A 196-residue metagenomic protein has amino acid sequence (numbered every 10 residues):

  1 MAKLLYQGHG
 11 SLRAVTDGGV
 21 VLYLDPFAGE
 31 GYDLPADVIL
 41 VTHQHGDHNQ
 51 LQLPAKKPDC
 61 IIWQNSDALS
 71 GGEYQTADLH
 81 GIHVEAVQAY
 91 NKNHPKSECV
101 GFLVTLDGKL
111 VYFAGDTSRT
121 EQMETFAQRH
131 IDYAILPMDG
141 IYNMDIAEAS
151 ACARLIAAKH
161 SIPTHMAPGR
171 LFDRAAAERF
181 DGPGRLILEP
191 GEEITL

Functional and structural regions predicted by a protein language model:
M1-L34, V38, N65-Q128, M144 (+1 more regions): Core dinuclear metal-dependent hydrolase active-site scaffold
A14, H43, V84, D116 (+3 more regions): Divalent metal-coordination and catalytic microenvironments
V20, K56-I62, I156-H160, P183: A short helix->loop->beta-strand "cap" motif at the edges of active sites that frequently abuts
Y32-L34, Q52-D59, A127-H130, C152-A157: Short, conserved loop/helix-junction motifs that constitute active-site signature segments in enzyme catalytic cores
D37-D47: Metallo-beta-lactamase
V41, D59-D67, H160-H165: Short internal beta-strands
D47-Q50, A68-S70, G169-R174: Short, charged/polar "capping" segments at the starts of alpha-helices and the immediately preceding loops
T120-T195: Cap/insert and terminal regions of metallo-dependent hydrolase folds
